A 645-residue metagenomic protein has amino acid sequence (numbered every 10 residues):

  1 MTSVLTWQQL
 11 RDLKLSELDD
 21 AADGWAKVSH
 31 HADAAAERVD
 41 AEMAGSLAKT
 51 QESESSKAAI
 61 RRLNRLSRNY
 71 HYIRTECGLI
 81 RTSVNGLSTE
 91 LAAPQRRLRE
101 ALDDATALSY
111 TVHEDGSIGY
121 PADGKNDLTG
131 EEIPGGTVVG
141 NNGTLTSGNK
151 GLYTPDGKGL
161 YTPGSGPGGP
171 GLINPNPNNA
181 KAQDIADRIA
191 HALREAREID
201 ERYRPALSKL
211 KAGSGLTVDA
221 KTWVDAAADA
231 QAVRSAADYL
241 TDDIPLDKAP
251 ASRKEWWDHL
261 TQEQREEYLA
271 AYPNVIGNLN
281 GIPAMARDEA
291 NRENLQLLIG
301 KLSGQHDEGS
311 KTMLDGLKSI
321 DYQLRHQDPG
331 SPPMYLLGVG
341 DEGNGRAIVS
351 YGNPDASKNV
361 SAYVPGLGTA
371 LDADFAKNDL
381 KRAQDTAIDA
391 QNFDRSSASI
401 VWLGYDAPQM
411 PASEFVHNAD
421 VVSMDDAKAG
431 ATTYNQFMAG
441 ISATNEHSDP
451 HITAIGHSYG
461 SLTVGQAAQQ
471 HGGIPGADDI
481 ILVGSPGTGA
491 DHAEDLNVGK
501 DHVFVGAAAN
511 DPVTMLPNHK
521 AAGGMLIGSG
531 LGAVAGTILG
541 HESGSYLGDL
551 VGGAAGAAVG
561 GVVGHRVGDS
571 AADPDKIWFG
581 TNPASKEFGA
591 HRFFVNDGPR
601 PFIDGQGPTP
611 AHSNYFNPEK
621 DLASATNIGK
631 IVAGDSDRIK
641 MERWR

Functional and structural regions predicted by a protein language model:
M1-A212, L216-D219, A429, A443 (+6 more regions): N-terminal secretion-targeting helices of virulence/extracellular proteins, encompassing both classical Sec signal
R65, N69, E76, G343 (+2 more regions): Short, glycine/acidic-rich beta->alpha junctions
R74-D104, V360, V364, I481-L482 (+1 more regions): Hydrophobic, aliphatic-enriched repeat segments that assemble into extended interaction scaffolds in large eukaryotic
N142-A398, M410-E414, N418, S442 (+1 more regions): Long, composition-driven intrinsically disordered regions
G340, G352-A356, G366-P450, Q470-R645: Lipolytic serine-hydrolase domain surface
I455-V464: Gly/Ala-rich beta-loop-alpha elbow adjacent to hydrolase catalytic centers
G465-Q469: Short, hydrophobic alpha-helix immediately C-terminal to the catalytic nucleophile
